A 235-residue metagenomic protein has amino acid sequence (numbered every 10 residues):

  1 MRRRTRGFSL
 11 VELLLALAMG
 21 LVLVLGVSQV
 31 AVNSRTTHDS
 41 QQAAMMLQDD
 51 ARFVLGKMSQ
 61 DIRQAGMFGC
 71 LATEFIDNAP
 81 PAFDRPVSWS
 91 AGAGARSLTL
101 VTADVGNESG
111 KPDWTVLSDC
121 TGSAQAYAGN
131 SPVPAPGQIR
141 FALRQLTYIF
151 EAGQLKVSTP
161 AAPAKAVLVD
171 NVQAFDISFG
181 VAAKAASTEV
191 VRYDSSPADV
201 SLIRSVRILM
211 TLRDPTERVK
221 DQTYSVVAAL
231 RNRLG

Functional and structural regions predicted by a protein language model:
R2-S59, R63-M67: Aliphatic-rich helix starts adjacent to a transmembrane/signal segment
R3, R140, V200: Residue-level marker of regulatory loop/turn positions in helix-turn-helix DNA-binding domains and in histidine
F8-V11, L98, L146, G153 (+2 more regions): Residue-level detector of short, conserved catalytic/binding motifs and their immediate flanks
T36, Q42-M46, D50-F53, R63 (+5 more regions): Short linear sequence signals and composition-biased patches located at protein termini or domain-edge surfaces
N78-F150: C-terminal globular interaction/adhesion domains in large, modular proteins
E151-A152, I177: Conserved AMP-binding/adenylate-forming
L155-T159: Short hydrophobic/aromatic-rich beta-strand segments that constitute the beta-sheet cores of beta-sandwich/beta-barrel
